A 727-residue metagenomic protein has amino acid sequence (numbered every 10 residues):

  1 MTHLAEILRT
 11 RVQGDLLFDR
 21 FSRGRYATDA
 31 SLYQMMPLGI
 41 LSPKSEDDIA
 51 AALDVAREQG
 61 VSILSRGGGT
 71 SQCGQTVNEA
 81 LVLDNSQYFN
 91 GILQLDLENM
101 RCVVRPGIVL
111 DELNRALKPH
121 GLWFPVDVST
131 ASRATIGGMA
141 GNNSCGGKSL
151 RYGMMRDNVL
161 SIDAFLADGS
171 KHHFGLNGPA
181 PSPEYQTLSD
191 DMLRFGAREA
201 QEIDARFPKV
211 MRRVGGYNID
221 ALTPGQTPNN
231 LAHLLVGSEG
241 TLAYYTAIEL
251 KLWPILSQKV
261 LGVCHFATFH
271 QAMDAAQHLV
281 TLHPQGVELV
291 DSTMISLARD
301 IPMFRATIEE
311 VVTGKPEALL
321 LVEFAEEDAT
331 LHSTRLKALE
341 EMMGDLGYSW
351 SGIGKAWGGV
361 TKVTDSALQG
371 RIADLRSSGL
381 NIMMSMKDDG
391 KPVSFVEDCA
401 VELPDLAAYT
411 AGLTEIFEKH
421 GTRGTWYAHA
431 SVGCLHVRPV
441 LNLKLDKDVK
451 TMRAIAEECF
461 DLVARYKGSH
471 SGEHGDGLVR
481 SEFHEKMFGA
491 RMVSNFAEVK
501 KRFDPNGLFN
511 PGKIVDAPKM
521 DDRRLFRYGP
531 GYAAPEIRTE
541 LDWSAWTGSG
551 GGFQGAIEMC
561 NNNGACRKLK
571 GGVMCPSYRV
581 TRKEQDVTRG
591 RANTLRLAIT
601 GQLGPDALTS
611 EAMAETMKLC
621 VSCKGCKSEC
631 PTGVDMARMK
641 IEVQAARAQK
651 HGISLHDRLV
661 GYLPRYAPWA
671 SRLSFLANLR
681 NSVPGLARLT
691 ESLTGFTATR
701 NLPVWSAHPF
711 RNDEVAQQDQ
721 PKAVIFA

Functional and structural regions predicted by a protein language model:
M1-E58, G68-M100, S129, Y152 (+5 more regions): N-terminal flexible segment immediately upstream of the FAD-binding catalytic core in FAD-dependent oxidoreductases
L8, S31-I63, N85-V128, A140 (+4 more regions): N-terminal glycine-rich flavin-associated loop
S22-R25, S71-G74, T130-G137, P179 (+12 more regions): A glycine-rich phosphate-binding loop feature that marks nucleotide/adenosyl-phosphate handling sites
S31, M139-G141, C145, S149-L375 (+3 more regions): C-terminal substrate-binding/cap subdomain adjacent to the FAD-binding core in PCMH-type and related FAD-linked
I63-S65, Q72, L113, G262 (+14 more regions): Extended, hydrophobic alpha-helical segments in both membrane/secreted and soluble proteins
V214, L222-L242, V260, F266-H283 (+5 more regions): Long hydrophobic segments that form regular secondary structure
K387-G390, G604-A727: Iron-sulfur-cluster electron-transfer modules
D389-G390, R465-H470, G477-L619, R638 (+3 more regions): Ferredoxin-type iron-sulfur electron-transfer modules and their immediate structural context
